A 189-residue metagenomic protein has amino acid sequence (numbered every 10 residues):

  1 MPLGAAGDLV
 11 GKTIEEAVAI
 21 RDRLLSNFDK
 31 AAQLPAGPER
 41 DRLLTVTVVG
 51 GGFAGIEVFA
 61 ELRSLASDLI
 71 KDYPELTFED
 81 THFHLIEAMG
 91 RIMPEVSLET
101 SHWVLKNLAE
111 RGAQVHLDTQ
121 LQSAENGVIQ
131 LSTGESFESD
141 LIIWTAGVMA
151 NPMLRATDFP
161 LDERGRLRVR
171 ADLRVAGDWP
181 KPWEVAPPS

Functional and structural regions predicted by a protein language model:
P2-F53, L62-D68: Glycine-rich dinucleotide-binding loop and its adjacent helix/turn
P2-G4, A60-E61, S97-L98, L154-D158: Short amphipathic alpha-helical segments
G7-P35, S136-S189: FAD-site-proximal beta/loop scaffold in flavoenzymes
P38-R40, T77, R174-A176: Short, flexible hinge/linker loops that cap or flank conserved catalytic cores
R42, E61-T119: Rossmann-like dinucleotide-binding cores of NAD(P)H-dependent redox enzymes
L117-V128: A conserved short coil-to-beta-strand element within the FAD-binding core of flavoproteins
S132-G134: Glycine-centered tight beta-turn/hairpin loop motif at sheet-sheet or coil-to-beta transitions
